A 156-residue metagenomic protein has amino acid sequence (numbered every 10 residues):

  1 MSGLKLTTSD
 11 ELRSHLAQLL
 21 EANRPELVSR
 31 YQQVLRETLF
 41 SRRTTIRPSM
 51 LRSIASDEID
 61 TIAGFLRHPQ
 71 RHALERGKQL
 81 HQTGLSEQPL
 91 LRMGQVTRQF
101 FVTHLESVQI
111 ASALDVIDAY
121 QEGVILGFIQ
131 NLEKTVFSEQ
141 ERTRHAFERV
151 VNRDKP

Functional and structural regions predicted by a protein language model:
S2-L12, G64-K155: Long, amphipathic alpha-helical coupling/dimerization segments that relay conformational signals between
S2-S53: N-terminal "first-domain core" detector
A17, E21-R24, P48-R52, S56-I59 (+2 more regions): Amphipathic, non-membrane alpha-helical segments in soluble helical-bundle scaffolds
Y31-L35, A55-I62, G94, I117: Hydrophobic alpha-helical core bundles mediating ligand binding, dimerization, or RNAP-core interactions
Q33, E37, S41, P48 (+5 more regions): Short, surface-exposed, charged/polar-biased interaction segments
R42-L74: Short, amphipathic alpha-helical segments
